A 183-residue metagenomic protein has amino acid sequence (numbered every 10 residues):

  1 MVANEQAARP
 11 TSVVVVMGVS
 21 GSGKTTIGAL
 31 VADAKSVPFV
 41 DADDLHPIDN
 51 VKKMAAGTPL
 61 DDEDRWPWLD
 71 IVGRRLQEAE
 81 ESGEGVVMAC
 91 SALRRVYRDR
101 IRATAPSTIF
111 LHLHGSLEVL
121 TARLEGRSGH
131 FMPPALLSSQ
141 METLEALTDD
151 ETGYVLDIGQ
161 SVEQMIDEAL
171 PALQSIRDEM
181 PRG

Functional and structural regions predicted by a protein language model:
M1-S12: Extreme N-terminal, non-catalytic leader segments that precede Walker-type/kinase nucleotide-binding cores
V16: Hydrophobic anchor at the beta1->P-loop junction of P-loop NTPases
V19: P-loop (Walker A) phosphate-binding loop of NTP-binding proteins
K24: Conserved lysine of the Walker
A29-V72: Conserved substrate/cofactor phosphate-moiety recognition/catalytic segment in nucleotide-dependent phosphotransferases
S82-V86, T108-I109: Loop/turn-to-beta-strand initiation segments
T104-L124: Conserved phosphate-donor/acceptor-positioning beta-strand/loop module used by diverse small-molecule
G126-E168: Small-molecule kinase domains that catalyze NTP-dependent phosphoryl transfer to phosphate-bearing small molecules
